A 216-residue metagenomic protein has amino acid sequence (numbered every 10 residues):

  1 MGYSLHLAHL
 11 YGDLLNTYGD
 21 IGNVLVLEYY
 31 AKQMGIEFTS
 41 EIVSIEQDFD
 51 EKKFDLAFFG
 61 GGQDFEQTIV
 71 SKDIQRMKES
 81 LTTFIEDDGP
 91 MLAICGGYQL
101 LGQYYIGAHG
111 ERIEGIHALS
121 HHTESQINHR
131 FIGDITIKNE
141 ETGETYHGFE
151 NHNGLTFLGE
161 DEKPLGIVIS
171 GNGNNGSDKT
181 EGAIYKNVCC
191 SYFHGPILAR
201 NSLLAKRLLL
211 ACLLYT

Functional and structural regions predicted by a protein language model:
M1-E86, A199-L214: N-terminal beta1-alpha1 cap of cysteine-dependent amidohydrolase-like domains
Y3-L5, T142-Y146, I184-C189: Beta-strand-turn-beta hairpins that frame and shape the catalytic cleft of phosphate-ester-processing enzymes
Y11-D13, N153-L155, G195-I197: Glycine-rich beta-alpha junction loops
L56-G60, L92, C190-Y192: Structural motif
D64-F65, Y98-L100, L155-F157, I197-A199: Glycine-rich nucleotide phosphate-binding loop and flanking beta-alpha elements of Rossmann-like dinucleotide-binding
D64-K138: Cysteine-nucleophile active-site neighborhood
I106-E181: Pocket-forming structural segment of enzyme catalytic cores
N175-A211: A glycine-centered loop/beta-turn motif at secondary-structure junctions
